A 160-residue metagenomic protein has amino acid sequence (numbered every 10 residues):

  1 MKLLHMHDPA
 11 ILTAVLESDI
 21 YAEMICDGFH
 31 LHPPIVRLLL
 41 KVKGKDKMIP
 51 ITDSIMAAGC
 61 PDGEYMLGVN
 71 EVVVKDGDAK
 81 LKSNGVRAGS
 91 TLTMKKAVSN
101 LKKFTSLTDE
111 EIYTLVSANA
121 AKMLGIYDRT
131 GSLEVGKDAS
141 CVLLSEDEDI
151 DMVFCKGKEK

Functional and structural regions predicted by a protein language model:
M1: Extended, charged catalytic domains and RNA/DNA-binding interfaces, predominantly in divalent-metal-using enzymes
M6, A10-G28, I35, L39-L144: His/Asp/Glu-enriched, well-ordered alpha-helical/loop segment that forms or immediately abuts the divalent-metal
V153: Short aromatic-centered micro-motifs
K156-G157: Glycine-centered positions in the ABC transporter ATPase nucleotide-binding domain
